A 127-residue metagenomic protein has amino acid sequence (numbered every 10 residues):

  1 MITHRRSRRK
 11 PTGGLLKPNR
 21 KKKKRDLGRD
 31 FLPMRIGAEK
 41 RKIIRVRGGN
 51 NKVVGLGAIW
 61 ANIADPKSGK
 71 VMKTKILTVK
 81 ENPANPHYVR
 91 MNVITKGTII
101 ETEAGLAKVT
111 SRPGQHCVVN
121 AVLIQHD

Functional and structural regions predicted by a protein language model:
M1-D127: Ribosome-associated RNA-binding proteins
